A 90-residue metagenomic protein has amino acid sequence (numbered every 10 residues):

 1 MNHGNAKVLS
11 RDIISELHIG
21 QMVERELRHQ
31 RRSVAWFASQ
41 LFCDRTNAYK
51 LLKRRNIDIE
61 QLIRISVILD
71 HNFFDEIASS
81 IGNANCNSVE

Functional and structural regions predicted by a protein language model:
M1-R32: A short, Lys/Arg-rich alpha-helix, primarily the initiator
N2-N5, N85-E90: Interfacial/linker helices and their anchor residues that mediate assembly or domain coupling
E24, A35, S39, I63: Residues within the helices of the helix-turn-helix
L27-H29, K53-N56: Short amphipathic helical patch at the helix-1/turn junction of helix-turn-helix
H29-Y49: Short alpha-helical DNA-recognition segment
Y49-K50, I63, I77: Key DNA-contacting residues within the recognition helix of helix-turn-helix
R54-V67: Short, basic-rich loop-to-helix N-cap that marks the start of a DNA-contacting helix
D70-S88: Short C-terminal boundary/hinge segments that cap the last helix of small helical domains
